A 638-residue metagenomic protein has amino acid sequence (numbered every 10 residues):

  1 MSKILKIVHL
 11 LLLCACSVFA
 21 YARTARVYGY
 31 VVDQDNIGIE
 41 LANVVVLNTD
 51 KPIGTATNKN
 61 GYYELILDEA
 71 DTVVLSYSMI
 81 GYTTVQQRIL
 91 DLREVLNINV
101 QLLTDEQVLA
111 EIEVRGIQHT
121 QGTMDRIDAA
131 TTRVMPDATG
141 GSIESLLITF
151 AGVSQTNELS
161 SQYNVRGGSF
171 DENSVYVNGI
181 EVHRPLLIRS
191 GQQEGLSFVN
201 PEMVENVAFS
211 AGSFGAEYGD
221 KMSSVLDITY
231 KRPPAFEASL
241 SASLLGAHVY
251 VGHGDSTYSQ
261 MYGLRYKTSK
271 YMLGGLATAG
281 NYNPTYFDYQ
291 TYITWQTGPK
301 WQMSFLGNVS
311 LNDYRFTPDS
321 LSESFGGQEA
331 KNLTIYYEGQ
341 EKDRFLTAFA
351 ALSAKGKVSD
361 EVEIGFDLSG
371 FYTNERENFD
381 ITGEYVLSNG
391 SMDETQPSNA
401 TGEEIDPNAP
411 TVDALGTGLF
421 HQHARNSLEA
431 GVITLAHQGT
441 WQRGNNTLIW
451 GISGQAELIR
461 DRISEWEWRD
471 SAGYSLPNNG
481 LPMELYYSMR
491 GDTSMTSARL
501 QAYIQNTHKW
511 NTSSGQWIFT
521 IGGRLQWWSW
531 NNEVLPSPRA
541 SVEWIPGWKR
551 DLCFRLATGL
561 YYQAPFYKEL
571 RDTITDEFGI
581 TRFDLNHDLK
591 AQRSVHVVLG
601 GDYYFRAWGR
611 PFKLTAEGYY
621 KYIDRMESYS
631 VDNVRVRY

Functional and structural regions predicted by a protein language model:
V32-Q34, A42-T49, S78-T83, R93-P136 (+3 more regions): Short, acidic, small-residue-rich periplasmic hinge/interaction motif at the N-terminus of Gram-negative outer-membrane
L47-P52, T72-Q87, K267-S269: A short, solvent-exposed loop/turn motif at the edges and junctions of modular extracellular/periplasmic domains
T49-Y62: Short, acidic Ser/Thr/Gly-rich low-complexity loop/linker segments typical of extracellular and cell-surface proteins
T83, R88-L90, L96, Q118-N173 (+3 more regions): Periplasmic N-terminal accessory/gating domains of Gram-negative outer-membrane beta-barrel systems
Q193-S197, E205-F214, S224-H253, S259-L264 (+2 more regions): Short strand-turn segments of transmembrane beta-barrel domains in outer membranes, especially the first one or two
S239, S243-Y266, A279-T317, E341-I364 (+1 more regions): Transmembrane beta-barrel wall of Gram-negative outer-membrane proteins
Q296-L311, Q340-N531: Face-selective signature of the C-terminal outer-membrane beta-barrel domain
G365-S369, D588-Y638: Membrane-embedded beta-barrel scaffold of Gram-negative outer-membrane proteins
